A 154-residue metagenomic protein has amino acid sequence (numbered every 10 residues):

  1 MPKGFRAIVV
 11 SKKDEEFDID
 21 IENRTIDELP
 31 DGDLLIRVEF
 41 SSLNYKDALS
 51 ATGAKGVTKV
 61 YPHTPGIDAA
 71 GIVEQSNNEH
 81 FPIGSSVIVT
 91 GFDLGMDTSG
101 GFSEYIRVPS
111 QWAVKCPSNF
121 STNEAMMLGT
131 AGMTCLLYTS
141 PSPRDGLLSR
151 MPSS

Functional and structural regions predicted by a protein language model:
P2-I8: Short structural boundary motif marking the start of a folded domain
I21-I26, A70-I72, Y105-R107, A113: Conserved hydrophobic/aromatic beta-strand scaffold that supports enzyme active sites
D27-L43, A54-D93, P117: Glycine-rich beta-strand-centered segment in the early N-terminal region that forms part of a ligand/cofactor-binding
D47-A48: Cytochrome P450 core scaffold surrounding the K-helix E-X-X-R motif and the conserved "meander" helix-loop region
G95-S110: A structural motif shared across PLP-dependent enzymes of the aminotransferase-like
V108-E124: Short peripheral tails and domain-boundary helices/loops at the edges of structured domains
N119-L137: A glycine-rich, Thr/Ser-enriched phosphate-binding loop motif common to dinucleotide/cofactor-binding enzymes
Y138-S154: Single conserved hydrophobic/aromatic residue that forms the stacking wall/gate of nucleotide- or nucleobase-binding
